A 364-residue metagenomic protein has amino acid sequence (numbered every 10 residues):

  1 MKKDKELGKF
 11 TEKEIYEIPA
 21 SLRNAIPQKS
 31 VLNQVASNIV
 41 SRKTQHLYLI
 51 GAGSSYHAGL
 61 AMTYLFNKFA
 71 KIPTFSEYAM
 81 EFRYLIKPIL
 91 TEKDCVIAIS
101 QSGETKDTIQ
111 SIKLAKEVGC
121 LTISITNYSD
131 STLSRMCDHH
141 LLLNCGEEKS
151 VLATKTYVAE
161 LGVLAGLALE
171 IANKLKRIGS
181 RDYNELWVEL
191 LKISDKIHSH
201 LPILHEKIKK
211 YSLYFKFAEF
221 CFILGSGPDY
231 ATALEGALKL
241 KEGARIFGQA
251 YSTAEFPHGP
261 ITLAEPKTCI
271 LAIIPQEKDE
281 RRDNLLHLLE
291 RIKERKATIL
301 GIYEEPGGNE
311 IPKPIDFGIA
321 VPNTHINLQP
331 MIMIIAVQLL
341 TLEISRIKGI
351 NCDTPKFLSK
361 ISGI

Functional and structural regions predicted by a protein language model:
M1-K3: Short, contiguous pre-domain boundary segments
E6-Y48, H139-L271, K348-I364: Active-site phosphate/pyrophosphate-binding segments
V31-L32, N38-K192, S226, I273-P322 (+2 more regions): Glycine-rich phosphate-binding loops that contact phosphosugars or nucleotide phosphates
Y84-I86, S150-T154, G259-P260, N327-I334: Short, charged, surface-exposed secondary-structure boundary motifs
T108, K209-K210, A231-E235, G248-A250 (+5 more regions): Extended hydrophobic-aromatic, low-complexity segments
K267-L271, Q276, I334: Hydrophobic membrane-spanning alpha-helices of multi-pass integral membrane proteins
N323-I364: Peripheral docking tails and interdomain loops at the edges of cofactor- or intermediate-handling domains
